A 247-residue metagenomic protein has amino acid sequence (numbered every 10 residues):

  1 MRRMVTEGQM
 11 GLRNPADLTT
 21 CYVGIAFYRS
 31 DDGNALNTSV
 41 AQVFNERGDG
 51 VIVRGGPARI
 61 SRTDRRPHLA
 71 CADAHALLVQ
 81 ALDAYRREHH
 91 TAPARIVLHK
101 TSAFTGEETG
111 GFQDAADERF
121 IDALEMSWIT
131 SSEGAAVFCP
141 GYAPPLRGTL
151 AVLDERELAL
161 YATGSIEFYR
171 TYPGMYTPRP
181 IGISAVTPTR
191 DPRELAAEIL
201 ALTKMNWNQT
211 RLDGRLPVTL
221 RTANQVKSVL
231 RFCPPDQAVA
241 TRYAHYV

Functional and structural regions predicted by a protein language model:
M1-V247: Long, contiguous domain-sized segments
